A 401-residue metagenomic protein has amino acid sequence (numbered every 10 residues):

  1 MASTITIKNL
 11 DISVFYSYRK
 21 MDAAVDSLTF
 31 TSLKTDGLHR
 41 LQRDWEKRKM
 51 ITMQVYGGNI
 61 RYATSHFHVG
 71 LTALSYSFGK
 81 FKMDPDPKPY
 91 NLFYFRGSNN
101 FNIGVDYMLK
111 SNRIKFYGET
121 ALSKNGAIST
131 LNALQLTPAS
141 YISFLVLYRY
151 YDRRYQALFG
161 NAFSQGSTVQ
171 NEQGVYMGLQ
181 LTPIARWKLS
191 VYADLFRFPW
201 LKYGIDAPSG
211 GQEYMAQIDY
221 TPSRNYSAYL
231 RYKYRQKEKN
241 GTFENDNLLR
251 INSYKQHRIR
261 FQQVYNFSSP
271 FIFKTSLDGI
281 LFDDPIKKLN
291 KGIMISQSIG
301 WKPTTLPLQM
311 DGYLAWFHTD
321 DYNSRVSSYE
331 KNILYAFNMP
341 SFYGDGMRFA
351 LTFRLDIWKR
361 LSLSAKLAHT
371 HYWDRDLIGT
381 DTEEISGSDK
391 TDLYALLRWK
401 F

Functional and structural regions predicted by a protein language model:
M1-L41, K49-N59: Aromatic- and glycine-enriched pocket-lining scaffold segments that form the walls of small-molecule binding clefts
I5, D11, I51-P85, L92-F401: Exposed, low-structure sequence patches enriched in small/polar residues
L41-Q42, P89-Y90: A short, structure-level motif marking secondary-structure boundaries and short turns
R43-W45, N245-D246: Surface-exposed cleft-lining segments at the edges of enzyme active sites
